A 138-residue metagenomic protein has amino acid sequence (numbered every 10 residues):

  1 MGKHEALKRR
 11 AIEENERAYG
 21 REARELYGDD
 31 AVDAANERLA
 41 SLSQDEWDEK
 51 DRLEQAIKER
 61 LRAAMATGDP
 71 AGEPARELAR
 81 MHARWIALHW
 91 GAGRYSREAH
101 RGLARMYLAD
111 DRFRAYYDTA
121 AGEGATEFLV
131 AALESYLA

Functional and structural regions predicted by a protein language model:
M1-A138: Amphipathic alpha-helical "stalk" segments
